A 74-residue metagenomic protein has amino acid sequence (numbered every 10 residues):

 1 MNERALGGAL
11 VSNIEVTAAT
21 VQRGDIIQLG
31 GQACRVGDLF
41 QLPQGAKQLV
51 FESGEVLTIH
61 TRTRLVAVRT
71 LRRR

Functional and structural regions predicted by a protein language model:
N2-V11, V56-R74: Intrinsically disordered, low-complexity, charged/polar segments
N13-I14, Q44: Structural boundary micro-motifs
A33-T61: Basic/aromatic-rich interaction segments and small domains that mediate binding to polyanionic partners
